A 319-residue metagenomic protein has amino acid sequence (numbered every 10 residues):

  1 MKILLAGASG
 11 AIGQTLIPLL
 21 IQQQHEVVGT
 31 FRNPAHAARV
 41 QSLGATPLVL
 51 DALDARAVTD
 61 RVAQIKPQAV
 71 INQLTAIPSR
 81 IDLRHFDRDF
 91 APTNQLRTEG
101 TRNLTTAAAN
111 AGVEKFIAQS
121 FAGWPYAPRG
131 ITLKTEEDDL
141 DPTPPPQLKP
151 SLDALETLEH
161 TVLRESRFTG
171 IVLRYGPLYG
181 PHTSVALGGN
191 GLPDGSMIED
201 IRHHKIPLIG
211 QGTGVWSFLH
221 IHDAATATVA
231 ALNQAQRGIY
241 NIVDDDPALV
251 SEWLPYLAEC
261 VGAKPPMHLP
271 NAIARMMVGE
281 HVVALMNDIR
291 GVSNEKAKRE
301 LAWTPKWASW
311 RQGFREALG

Functional and structural regions predicted by a protein language model:
K2, T15-P18, A225-H281: Mid/C-terminal beta-alpha module of Rossmann-like enzyme folds, strongest in SDR-family dehydrogenases/epimerases
I3-H25: N-terminal Rossmann NAD(P)H-binding glycine-rich loop of SDR-like oxidoreductase domains
R32-Q41, A45-N103: NAD(P)H-binding glycine-rich loop region in Rossmannoid oxidoreductase-like domains and their noncatalytic homologs
I81, H85-P146: Conserved Rossmann-fold NAD(P)-dependent oxidoreductase catalytic core, especially the SDR/UDP-sugar
K115, S120-F121, T157-P181: Conserved beta-loop-beta element that borders a ligand/cofactor-binding pocket
P150-T157, T183-I198, I209-L232, G238: Substrate-positioning beta->alpha
I221, S251-P255, R275-T304: Conserved C-terminal active-site "lid" loop/helix of NAD(P)H-dependent oxidoreductases that clamps the redox cofactor
A308-G319: Amphipathic terminal alpha-helices
